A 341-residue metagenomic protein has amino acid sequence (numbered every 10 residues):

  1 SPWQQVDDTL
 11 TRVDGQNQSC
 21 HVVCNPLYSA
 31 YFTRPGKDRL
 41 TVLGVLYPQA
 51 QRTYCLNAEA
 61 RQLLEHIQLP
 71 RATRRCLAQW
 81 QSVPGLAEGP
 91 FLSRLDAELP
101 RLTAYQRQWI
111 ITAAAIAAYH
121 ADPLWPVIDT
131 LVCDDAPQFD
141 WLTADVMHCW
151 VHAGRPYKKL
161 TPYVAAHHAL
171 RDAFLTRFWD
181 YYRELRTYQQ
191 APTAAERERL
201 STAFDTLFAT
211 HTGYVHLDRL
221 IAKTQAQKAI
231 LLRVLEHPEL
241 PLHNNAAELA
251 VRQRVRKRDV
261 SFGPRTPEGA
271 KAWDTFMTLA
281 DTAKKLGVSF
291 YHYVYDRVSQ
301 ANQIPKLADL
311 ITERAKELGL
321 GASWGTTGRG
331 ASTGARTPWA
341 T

Functional and structural regions predicted by a protein language model:
S1-T341: Catalytic center-proximal scaffold of phosphoryl-transfer enzymes
